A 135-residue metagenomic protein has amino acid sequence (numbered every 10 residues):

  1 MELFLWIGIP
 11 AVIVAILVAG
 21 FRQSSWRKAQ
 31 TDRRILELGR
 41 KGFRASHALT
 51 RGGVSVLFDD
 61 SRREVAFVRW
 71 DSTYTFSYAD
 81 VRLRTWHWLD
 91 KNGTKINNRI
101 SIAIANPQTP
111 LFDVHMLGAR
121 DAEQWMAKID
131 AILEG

Functional and structural regions predicted by a protein language model:
E2-R63: Anionic N-terminal interaction surfaces
Q23, T73, L117: Glycine-/small-residue-rich active-site loops that bind phosphorylated ligands and cofactors
H47-L49, F76, F112-H115: Generic detection of short hydrophobic beta-strand segments and adjacent strand-loop junctions
L49-R51, R69, K95: Short solvent-exposed loop/turn micro-motifs enriched in small/polar/acidic residues
R51-G53, D71, A105-T109: Glycine-centered tight beta-turn/hairpin loop motif at sheet-sheet or coil-to-beta transitions
V54-V56, Y74, I100: Residue-level detector of beta-strand structural context in well-folded domains
D60-K91: Phosphoinositide-binding peripheral membrane targeting modules
L83-G135: Acidic, Ser/Thr- and proline-rich intrinsically disordered linker/docking segments of eukaryotic scaffolds
